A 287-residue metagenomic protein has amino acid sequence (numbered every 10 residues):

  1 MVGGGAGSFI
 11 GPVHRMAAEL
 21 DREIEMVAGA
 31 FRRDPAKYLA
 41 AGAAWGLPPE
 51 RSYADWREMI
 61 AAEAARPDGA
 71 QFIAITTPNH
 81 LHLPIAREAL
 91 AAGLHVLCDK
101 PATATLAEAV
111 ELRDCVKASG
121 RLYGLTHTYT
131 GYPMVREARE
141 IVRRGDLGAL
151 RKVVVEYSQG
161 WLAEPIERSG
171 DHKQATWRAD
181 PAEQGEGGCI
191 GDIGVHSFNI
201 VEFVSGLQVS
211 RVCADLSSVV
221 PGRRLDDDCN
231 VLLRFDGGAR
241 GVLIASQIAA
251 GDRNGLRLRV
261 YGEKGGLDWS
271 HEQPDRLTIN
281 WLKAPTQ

Functional and structural regions predicted by a protein language model:
M1-L47: N-terminal Rossmann-like dinucleotide-binding module
I24, E50, Q71, L94 (+2 more regions): Short, well-ordered coil/turn segments that N-cap beta-strands
A28, F72, K152: Short, Asp-centered acidic motifs that coordinate Mg2+ and/or phosphate in catalytic or ligand-binding sites
F31, A74-I75, C98, V155: Redox-cofactor binding/interface segments in oxidoreductases and associated redox assembly factors
R51-A70: A structured beta-alpha segment of the ubiquitous adenosine-cofactor-binding alpha/beta core
F72, P78-G131, G145: Beta-strand-loop-alpha-helix segment that lines the small-molecule cofactor/substrate pocket of alpha/beta enzymes
L122, Y129-R223, L277: Predominantly a Rossmann-like dinucleotide-binding segment in NAD(P)-dependent oxidoreductases
E164, K173, D192, H196-P285: Contiguous beta-strand/loop segments that form the cofactor/metal-binding neighborhood of enzyme cores
